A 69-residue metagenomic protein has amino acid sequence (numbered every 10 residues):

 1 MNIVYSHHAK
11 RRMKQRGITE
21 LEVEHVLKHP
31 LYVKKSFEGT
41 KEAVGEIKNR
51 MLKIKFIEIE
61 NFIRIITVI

Functional and structural regions predicted by a protein language model:
M1-I69: Ribonuclease/tRNase effector modules and their secretory precursors
